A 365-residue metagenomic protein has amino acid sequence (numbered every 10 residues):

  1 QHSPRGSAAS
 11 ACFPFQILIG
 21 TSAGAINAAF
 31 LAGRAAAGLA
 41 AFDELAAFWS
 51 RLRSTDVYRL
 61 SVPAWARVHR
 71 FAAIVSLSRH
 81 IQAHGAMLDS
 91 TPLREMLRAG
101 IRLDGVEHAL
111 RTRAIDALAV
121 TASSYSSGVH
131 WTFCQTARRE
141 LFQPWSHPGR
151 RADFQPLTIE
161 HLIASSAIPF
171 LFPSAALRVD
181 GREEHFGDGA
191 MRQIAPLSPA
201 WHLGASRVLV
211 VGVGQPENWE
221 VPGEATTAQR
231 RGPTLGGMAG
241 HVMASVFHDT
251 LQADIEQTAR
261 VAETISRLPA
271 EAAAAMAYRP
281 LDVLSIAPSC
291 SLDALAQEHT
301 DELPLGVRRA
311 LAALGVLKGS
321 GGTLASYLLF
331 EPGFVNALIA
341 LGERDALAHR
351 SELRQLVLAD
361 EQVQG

Functional and structural regions predicted by a protein language model:
Q1-T91, E95-L97, C134-H147, P156 (+5 more regions): Patatin-like phospholipase
H2-F13, H108, L251-A277: Short mixed-charge
F15-S22, A117-A122, V283-A287: Extended hydrophobic secondary-structure segments that form protein cores and membrane-embedded regions
A40, L88-P92, D153, L157 (+6 more regions): Conserved active-site and cofactor/substrate-binding residues in soluble primary-metabolism enzymes
H84, E263-G365: C-terminal helical/tail subdomains of lipid-metabolizing enzymes
H84-A122, V129-F133: Active-site periphery "cap/insert" segments of enzyme catalytic domains
R113-S206, V210-V242, S320-L329: Active-site gating loop/helix substructures
P222-T264, G306-V307: Acidic, Ser/Thr-rich peripheral helices and adjacent loops at domain boundaries
